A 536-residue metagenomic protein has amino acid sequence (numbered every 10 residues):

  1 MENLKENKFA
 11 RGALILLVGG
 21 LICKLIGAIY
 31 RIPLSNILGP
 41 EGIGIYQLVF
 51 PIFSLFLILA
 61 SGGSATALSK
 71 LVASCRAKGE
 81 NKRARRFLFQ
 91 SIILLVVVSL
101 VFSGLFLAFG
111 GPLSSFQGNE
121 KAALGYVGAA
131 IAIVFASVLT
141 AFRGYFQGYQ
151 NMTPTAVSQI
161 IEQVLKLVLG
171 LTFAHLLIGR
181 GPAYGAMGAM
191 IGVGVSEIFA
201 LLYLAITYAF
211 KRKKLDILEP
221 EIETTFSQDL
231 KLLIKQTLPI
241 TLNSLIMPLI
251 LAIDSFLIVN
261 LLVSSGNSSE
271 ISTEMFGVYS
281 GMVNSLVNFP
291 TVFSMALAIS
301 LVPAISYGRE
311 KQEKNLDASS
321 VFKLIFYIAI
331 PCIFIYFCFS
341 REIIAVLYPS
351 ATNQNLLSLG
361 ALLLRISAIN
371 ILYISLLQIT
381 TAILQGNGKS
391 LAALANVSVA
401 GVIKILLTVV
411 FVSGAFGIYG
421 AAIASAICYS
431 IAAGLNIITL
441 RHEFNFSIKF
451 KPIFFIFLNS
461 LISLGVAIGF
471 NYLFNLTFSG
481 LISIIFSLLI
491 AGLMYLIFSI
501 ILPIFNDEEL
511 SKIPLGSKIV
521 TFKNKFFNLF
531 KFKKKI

Functional and structural regions predicted by a protein language model:
M1-I26, K82, R86, E221-M247 (+2 more regions): N-terminal membrane topogenesis motif
K8-T66, V96, S103, L107 (+2 more regions): Signature of the first transmembrane helix
S74-S91, V278-A368: Specific pore-lining/lateral-gate transmembrane helices of multi-pass inner-membrane transport and insertion machines
G104, G118-A141, C338, T352-T380: Alpha-helical transmembrane segments of multi-pass membrane proteins
F135-S158, I369-V399: Membrane-interface junctions at transmembrane-helix termini in multi-pass inner-membrane proteins
T153, V164-L202, T207, L391 (+3 more regions): Membrane-interface helix-loop junctions in multi-pass transport and translocation proteins
F173-L177, V195-I222, S255, A426-N475 (+1 more regions): C-terminal transmembrane helix end/exit motif
G469-I536: Membrane-proximal transmembrane or re-entrant/amphipathic helices at the cytosolic face
